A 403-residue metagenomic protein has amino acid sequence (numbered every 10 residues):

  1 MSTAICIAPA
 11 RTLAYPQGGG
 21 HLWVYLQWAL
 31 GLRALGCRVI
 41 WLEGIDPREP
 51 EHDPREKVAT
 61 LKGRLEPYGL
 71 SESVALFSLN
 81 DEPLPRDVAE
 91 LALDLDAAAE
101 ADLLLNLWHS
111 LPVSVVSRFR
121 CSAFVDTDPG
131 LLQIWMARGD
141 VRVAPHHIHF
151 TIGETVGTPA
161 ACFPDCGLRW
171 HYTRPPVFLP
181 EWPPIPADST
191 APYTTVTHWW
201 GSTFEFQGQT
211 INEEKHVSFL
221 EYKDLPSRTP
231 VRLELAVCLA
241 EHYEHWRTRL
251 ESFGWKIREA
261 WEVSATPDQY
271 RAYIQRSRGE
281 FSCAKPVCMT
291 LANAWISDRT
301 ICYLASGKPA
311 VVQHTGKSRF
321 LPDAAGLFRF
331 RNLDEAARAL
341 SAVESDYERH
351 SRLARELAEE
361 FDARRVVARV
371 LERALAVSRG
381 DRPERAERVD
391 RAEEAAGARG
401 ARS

Functional and structural regions predicted by a protein language model:
S2-I5: Extreme N-terminal starter segment of soluble prokaryotic enzymes
I7-A160, S264-Q269, Y273, M289-L291: Extended catalytic core of nucleotide-activated donor transferases of GT-like folds
R11, Y15-P16, G20-Q27, R33-P47 (+3 more regions): Catalytic binding pocket for nucleotide-activated donors in carbohydrate/polymer assembly enzymes
V24, A160-G279, V287: Conserved catalytic-core segment of nucleotide-activated headgroup transferases in glycan assembly
L30-R38, L65-S73, A144-I148, R169-Y172 (+4 more regions): Structural alpha-beta junctions
S78, D126, F150-G153, R174 (+5 more regions): Residues at the C-termini of beta-strands that transition into short coil/loop
A363-S403: C-terminal alpha-helical cap of glycosyltransferases
